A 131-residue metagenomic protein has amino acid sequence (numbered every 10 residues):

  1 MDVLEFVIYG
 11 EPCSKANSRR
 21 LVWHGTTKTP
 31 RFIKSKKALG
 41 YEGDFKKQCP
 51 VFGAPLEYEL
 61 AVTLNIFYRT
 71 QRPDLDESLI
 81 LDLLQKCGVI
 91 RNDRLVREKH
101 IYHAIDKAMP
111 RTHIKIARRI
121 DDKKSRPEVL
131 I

Functional and structural regions predicted by a protein language model:
M1-I131: Acidic, proline/glycine-enriched N-terminal capping motif
